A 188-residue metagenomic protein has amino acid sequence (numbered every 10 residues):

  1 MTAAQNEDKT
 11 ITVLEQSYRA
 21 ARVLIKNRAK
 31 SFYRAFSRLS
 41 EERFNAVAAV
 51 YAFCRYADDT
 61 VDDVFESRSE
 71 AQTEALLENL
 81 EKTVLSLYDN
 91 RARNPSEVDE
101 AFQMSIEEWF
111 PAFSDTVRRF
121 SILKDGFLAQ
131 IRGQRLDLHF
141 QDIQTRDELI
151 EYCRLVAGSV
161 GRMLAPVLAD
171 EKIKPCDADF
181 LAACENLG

Functional and structural regions predicted by a protein language model:
M1-L187: Acidic catalytic motifs of isoprenoid enzymes
